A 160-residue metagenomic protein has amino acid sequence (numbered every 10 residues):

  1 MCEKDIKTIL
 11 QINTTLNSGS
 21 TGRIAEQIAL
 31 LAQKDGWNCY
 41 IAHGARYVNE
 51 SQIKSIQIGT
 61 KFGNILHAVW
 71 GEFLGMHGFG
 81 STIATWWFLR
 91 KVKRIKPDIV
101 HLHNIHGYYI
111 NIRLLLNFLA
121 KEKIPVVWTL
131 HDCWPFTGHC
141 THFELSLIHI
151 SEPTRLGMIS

Functional and structural regions predicted by a protein language model:
M1-K54, A120-P125: N-terminal subdomain of nucleotide-sugar transferases
D5-I6, K34-I99: A conserved catalytic-core segment of Leloir-type glycosyltransferases
L16-N17, A45-V48, I105-Y108, D132-P135: Short, solvent-exposed loop/turn segments at secondary-structure junctions
R23-I24, E50-I56, L114, G138-F143: Short aromatic-enriched loop/helix-cap "lid" or pocket-rim segments at secondary-structure transitions that line
E26-A29, L89-V92, I112-A120: Short amphipathic alpha-helical segments and helix-helix/interface helices
R90-I110, P125-H131: Short N-terminal targeting/anchoring amphipathic segment
L116-S146: Charged, glycine-enriched surface loops/patches that mediate electrostatic binding to polyanionic ligands
H131, I148-S160: Single conserved hydrophobic/aromatic residue that forms the stacking wall/gate of nucleotide- or nucleobase-binding
